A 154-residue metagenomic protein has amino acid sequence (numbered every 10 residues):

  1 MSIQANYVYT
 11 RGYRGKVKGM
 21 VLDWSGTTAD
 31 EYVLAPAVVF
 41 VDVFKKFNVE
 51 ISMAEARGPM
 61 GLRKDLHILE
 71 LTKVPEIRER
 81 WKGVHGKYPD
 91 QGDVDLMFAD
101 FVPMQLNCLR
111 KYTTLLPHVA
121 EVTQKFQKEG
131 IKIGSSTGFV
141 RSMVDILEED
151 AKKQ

Functional and structural regions predicted by a protein language model:
I3, V8-K132, V140-D145: N-terminal helical cap/lid subdomain that shapes the substrate entry/recognition surface in HAD-like hydrolases
P89, K152-Q154: Short, conserved catalytic or adaptor-binding loops enriched in Gly and charged residues
V144-K152: Distinct, well-ordered alpha-helical segments
